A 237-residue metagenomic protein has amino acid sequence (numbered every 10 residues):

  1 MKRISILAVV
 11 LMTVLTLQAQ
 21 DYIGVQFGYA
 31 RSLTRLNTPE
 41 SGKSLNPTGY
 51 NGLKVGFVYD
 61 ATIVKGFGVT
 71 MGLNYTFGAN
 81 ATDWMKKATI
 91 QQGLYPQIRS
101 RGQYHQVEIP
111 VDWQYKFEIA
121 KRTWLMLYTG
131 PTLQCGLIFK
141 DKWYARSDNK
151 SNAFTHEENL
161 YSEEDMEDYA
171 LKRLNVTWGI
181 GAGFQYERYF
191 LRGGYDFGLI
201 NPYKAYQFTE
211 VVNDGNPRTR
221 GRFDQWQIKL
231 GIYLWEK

Functional and structural regions predicted by a protein language model:
M1-I4, Q18-Q20: Positively charged n-region of N-terminal signal peptides that target proteins for export
I4-L15: Sec-dependent N-terminal signal peptides
A19-G56, Y233-K237: Short glycine/proline- and aromatic-enriched beta-strand/turn motifs that initiate or cap beta-hairpins
Q20, T62-G66, E118-R122, E187-Y189 (+1 more regions): Outer-membrane beta-barrel channels and translocator barrels
Y22, Y186-R188, R220-K237: Outer-membrane beta-barrel "beta-signal"
V25-Y29, L53-A61, L73-Y75, I109-Y115 (+4 more regions): Residues on the lipid-exposed face of transmembrane beta-strands in outer-membrane beta-barrel proteins
L33-Y50, G78-V107, G136-G179, L199-Q227: Extracellular/periplasm-exposed beta-strand and loop segments of Gram-negative cell-envelope proteins, dominated by
F67-T70, N74-N80, Y104-Q106, K116-R122 (+4 more regions): Acidic/histidine-enriched, beta-strand-rich ligand/metal-binding domains
